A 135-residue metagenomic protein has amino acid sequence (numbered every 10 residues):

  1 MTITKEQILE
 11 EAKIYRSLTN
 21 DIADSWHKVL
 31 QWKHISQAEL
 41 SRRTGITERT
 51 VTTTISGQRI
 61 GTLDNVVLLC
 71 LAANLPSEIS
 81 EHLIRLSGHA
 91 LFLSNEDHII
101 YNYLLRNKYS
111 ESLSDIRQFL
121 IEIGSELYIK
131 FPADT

Functional and structural regions predicted by a protein language model:
T2-S36, S112-D134: A short, Lys/Arg-rich alpha-helix, primarily the initiator
L30, S41, C70: The alpha-helix within a helix-turn-helix
A38, R49, E78: Key DNA-contact positions within bacterial/archaeal DNA-binding proteins
S41-G61, R85-G88: Recognition helix of helix-turn-helix/homeodomain-like DNA-binding domains that insert into the DNA major groove
Q58-A72: Short, basic-rich loop-to-helix N-cap that marks the start of a DNA-contacting helix
A72-A73, D97-E126: Long, compositionally biased
E81-E111, F131: Short, charged recognition helix plus adjacent turn of helix-turn-helix-like nucleic-acid-binding domains
